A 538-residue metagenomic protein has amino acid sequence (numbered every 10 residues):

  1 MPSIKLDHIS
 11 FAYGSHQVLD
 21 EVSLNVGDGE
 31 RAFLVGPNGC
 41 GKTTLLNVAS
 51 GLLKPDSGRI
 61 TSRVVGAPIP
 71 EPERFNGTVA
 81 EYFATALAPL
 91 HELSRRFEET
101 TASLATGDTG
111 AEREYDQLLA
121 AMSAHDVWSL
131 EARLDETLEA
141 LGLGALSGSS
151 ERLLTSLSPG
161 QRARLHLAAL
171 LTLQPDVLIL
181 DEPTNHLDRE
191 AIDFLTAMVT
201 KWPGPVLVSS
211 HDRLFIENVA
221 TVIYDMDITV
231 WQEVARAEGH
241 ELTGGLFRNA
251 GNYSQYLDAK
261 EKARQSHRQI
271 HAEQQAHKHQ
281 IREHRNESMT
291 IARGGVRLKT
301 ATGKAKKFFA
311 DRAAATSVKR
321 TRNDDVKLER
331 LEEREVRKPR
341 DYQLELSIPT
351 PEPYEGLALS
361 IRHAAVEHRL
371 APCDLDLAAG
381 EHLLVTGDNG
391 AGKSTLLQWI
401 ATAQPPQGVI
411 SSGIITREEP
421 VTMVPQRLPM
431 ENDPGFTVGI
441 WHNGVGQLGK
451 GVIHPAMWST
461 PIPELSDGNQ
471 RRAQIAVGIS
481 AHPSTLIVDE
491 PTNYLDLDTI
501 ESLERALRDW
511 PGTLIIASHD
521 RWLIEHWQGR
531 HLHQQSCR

Functional and structural regions predicted by a protein language model:
M1-S266, P353-R538: ABC ATP-binding cassette signature C-motif
G107-E136, R264-A371: Flexible nucleotide-interacting loop at or near the entrance of a catalytic core
